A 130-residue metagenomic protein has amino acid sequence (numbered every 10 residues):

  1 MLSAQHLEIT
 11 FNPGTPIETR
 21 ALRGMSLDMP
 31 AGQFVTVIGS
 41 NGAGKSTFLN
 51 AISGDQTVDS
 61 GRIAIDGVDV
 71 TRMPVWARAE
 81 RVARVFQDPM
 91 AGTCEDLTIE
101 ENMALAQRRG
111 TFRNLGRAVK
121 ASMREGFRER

Functional and structural regions predicted by a protein language model:
M1-A4, T10-G24, P74: A short, flexible loop at the N-terminus of ABC-type nucleotide-binding domains that lies
T15-T19, T57, D69-A83, A91 (+3 more regions): ABC ATPase NBD coupling module
G24-T36: Pre-Walker A (P-loop) beta-loop-beta motif of ABC nucleotide-binding domains
I38-S40: The feature captures the beta-strand-to-loop junction immediately N-terminal to the Walker
S53: Helix-to-loop junction immediately C-terminal to a conserved catalytic motif
R62-A64, V68: ATP-binding/catalytic-site motifs of ATP-hydrolyzing domains
D96-T111: Q-loop/switch helix immediately C-terminal to the Walker
